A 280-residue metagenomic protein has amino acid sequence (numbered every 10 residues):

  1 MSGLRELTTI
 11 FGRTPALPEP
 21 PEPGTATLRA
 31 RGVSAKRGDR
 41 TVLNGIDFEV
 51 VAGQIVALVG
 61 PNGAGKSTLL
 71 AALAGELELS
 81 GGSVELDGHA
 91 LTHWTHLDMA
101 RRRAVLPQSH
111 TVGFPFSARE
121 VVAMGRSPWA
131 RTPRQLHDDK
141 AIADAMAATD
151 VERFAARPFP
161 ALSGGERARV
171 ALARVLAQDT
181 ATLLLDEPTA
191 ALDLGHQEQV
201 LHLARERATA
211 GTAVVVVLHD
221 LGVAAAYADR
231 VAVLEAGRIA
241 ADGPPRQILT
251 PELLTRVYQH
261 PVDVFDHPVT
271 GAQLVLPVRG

Functional and structural regions predicted by a protein language model:
V59-P61: The feature captures the beta-strand-to-loop junction immediately N-terminal to the Walker
A74: Helix-to-loop junction immediately C-terminal to a conserved catalytic motif
G82-A90: Conserved ABC transporter NBD signature motif
A123, H137-F154, D179: Conserved ABC ATPase "signature" region
P158-L162, E166: Conserved ABC ATPase signature
L183-E187: Catalytic Walker B motif of ABC-type/P-loop ATPase nucleotide-binding domains
